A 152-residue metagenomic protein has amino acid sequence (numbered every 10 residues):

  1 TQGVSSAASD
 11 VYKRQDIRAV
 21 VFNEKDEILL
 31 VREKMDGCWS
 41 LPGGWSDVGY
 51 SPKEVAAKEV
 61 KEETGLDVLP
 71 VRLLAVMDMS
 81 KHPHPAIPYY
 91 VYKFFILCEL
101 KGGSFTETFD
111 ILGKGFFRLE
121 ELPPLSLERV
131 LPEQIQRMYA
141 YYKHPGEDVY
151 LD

Functional and structural regions predicted by a protein language model:
T1-A8, Y12: Single conserved hydrophobic/aromatic residue that forms the stacking wall/gate of nucleotide- or nucleobase-binding
R14-D16: Short coil/loop residues immediately preceding or within conserved phosphate-binding loops of NTP-utilizing enzyme
R18-V21: Short beta-strand scaffold segments in enzyme catalytic cores
N23-E59: Conserved Nudix-box catalytic region and its N-terminal flanking loop in Nudix hydrolases and closely related
S46-P70, D78-Q134, Y150-D152: Unchanged
E133-Y141: A small-molecule sensor/coupling module
A140-D152: Acidic/histidine-enriched, glycine/proline-rich intrinsically disordered or flexible terminal extensions
